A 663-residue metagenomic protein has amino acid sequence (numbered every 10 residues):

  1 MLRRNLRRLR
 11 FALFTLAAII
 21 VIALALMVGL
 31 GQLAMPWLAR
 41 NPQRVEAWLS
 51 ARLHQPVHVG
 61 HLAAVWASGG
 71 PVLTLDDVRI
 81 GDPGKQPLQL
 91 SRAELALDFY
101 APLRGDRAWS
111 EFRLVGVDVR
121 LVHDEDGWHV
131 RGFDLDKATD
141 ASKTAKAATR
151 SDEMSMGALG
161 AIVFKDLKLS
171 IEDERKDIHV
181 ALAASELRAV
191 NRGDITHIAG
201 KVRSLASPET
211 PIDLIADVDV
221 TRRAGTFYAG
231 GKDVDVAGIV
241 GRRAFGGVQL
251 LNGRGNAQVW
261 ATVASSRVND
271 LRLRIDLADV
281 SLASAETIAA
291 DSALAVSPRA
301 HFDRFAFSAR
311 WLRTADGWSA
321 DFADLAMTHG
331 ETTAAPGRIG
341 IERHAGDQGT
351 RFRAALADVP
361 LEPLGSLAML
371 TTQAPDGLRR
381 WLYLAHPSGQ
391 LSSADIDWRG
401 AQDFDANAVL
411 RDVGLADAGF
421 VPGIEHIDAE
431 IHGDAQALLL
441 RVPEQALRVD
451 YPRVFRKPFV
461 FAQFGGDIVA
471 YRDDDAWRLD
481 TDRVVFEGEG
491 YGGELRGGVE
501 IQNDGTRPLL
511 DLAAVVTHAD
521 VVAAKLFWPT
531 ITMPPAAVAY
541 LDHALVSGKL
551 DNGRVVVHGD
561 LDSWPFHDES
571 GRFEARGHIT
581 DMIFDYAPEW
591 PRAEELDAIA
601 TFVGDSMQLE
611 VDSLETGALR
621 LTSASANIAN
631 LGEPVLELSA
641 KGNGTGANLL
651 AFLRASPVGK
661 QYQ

Functional and structural regions predicted by a protein language model:
L2-R3, Q55-P56, V72, D77-G193 (+9 more regions): Secondary-structure transition motifs
N5-T15, I20-A63, L114, I239 (+3 more regions): Extracellular/lumenal and peripheral-membrane lipid-interaction modules
L24-D126, T210, I215-T221, A264 (+3 more regions): Terminal hydrophobic membrane-targeting helix
H54-H58, G84-L97, R175-L187, L205-I215 (+12 more regions): Amphipathic hydrophobic-ligand
Q55, R192-T196, V234-R242, A278-E286 (+9 more regions): Flexible, solvent-exposed coil segments and beta strand-coil junctions, predominantly the extracellular/periplasmic
V59-H61, L75, L90, W109 (+15 more regions): Hydrophobic residues on conserved beta-strands that form the core of alpha/beta folds
L62, V78, A93, F112-V117 (+12 more regions): Solvent-exposed loop/turn tips at the surfaces of repeat/solenoid architectures
P102-D106, W564-S570: Short loop/turn motifs that connect adjacent beta-strands in outer-membrane beta-barrel proteins
